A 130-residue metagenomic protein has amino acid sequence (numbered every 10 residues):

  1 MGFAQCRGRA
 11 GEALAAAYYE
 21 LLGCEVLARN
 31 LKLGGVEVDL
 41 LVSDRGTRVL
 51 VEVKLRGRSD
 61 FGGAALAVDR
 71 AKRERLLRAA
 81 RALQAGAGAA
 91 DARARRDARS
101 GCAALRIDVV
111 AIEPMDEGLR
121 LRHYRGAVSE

Functional and structural regions predicted by a protein language model:
M1-L31: Acidic-basic catalytic patches of nuclease active cores, encompassing PD-(D/E)XK and other metal-cofactor nuclease
Y19, V38-G63, V68, L76-R78: Conserved catalytic cores of phosphodiester-cleaving nucleases, focusing on short active-site segments
C24, R29-N30, R75, R122-A127: Secondary-structure boundary/capping motif
N30, K54, D108-V110: Solvent-exposed beta-strand sheet faces enriched in polar/charged residues
L33-V36, E117: Short acidic/glycine-enriched loop/turn segments that link adjacent beta-strands
G35, R48-L50, A104, L121: Structural motif
F61-G62, L66-R95, R99-C102: Mid-chain, well-packed structural core segment of small domains
A87-E130: Domain-level recognition of nuclease-like catalytic cores that cleave nucleotide substrates
